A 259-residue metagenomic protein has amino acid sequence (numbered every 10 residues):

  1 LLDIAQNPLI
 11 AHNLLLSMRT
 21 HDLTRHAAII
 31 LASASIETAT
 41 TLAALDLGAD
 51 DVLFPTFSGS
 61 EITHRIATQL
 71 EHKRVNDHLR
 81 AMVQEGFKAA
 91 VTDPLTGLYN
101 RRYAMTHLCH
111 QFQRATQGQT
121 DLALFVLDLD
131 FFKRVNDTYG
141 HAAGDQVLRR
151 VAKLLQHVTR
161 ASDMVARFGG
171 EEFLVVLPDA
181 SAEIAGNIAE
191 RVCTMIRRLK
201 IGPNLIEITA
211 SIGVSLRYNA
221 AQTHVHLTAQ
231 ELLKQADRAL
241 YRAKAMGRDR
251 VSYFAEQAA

Functional and structural regions predicted by a protein language model:
L1-M18: Conserved phosphotransfer microenvironments
L9-I10, L14, R150-H224, S252-Y253: GGDEF/GGEEF active-site signature
D22-A28, T120: His-Asp phosphorelay/catalytic-motif detector in bacterial-type signaling
A43-D46, D50-L95, R102-Q113, D163-M164 (+1 more regions): Signal-transducing coiled-coil linker helices
G86-T106, L127-H141, R149: Conserved nucleotide-binding and Mg2+-coordinating catalytic segments in signaling enzymes
M105-Y139, L155, A166: Active-site-proximal structural segments of metal-dependent nucleotidyl cyclase/transferase enzymes
G186, R217-A259: Catalytic-core segments of nucleotide cyclases and related cyclic-nucleotide turnover enzymes
